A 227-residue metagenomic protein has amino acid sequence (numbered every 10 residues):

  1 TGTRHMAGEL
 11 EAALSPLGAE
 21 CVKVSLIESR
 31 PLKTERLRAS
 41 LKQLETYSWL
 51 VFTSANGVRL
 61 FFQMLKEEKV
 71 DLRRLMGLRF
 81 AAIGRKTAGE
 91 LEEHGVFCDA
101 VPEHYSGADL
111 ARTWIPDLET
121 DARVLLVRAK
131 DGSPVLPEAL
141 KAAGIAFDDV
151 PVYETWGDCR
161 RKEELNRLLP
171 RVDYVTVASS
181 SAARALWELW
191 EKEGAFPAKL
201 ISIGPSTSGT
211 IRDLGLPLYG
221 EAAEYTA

Functional and structural regions predicted by a protein language model:
T1-A227: Signature of uroporphyrinogen-III synthase
